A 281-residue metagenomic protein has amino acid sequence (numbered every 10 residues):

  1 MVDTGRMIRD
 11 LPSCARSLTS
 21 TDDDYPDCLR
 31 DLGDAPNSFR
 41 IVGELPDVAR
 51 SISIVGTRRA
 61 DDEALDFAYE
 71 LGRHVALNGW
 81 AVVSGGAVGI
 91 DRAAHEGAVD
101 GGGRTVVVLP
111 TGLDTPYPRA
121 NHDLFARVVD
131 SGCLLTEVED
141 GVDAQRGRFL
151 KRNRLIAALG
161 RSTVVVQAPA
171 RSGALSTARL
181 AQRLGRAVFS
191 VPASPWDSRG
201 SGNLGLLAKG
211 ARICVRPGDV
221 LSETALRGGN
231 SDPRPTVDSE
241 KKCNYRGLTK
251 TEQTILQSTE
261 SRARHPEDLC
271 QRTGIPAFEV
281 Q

Functional and structural regions predicted by a protein language model:
D3-Q281: Glycine-biased, small-residue-rich flexible motifs in mid-sequence functional cores and linkers
